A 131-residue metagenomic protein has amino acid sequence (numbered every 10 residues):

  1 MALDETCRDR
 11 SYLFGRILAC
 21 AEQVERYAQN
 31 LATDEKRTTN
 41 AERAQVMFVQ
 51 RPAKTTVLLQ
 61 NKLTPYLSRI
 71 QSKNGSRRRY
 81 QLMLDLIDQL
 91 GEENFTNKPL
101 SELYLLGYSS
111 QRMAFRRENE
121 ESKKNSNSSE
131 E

Functional and structural regions predicted by a protein language model:
M1-E131: Intrinsic-disorder/low-complexity detector
